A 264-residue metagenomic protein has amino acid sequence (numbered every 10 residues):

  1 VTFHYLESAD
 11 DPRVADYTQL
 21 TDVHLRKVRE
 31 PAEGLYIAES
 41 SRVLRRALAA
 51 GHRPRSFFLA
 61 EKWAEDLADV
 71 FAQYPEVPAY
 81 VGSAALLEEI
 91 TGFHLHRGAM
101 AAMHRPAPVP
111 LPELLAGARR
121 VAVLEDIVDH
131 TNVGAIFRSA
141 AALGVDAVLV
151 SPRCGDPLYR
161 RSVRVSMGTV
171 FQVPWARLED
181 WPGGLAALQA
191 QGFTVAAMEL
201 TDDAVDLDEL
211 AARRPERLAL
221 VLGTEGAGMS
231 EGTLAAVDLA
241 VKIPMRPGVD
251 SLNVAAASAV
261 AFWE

Functional and structural regions predicted by a protein language model:
V1-D66, C154-G155: Boundary-proximal intrinsically disordered activation/regulatory segments immediately upstream of a helical core
L6, Y36, E125-D126, S151-P152 (+4 more regions): Glycine- and other small-residue-rich loops at beta-strand/loop junctions that grip anionic moieties
E65-E76, T233: Short, aromatic/basic amphipathic alpha-helical patches
Q73-G92, A176-E179: A glycine-rich helix N-cap at a beta->alpha junction
A79, H104-D203: RNA substrate-binding interface of SAM-dependent RNA methyltransferases
A99-A101, S139-L143, P157-V170, E231-E264: Structured adenosyl-cofactor binding patch, chiefly the S-adenosyl-L-methionine
A196-V249: Active-site/ligand-binding-proximal alpha/beta "capping" segment
